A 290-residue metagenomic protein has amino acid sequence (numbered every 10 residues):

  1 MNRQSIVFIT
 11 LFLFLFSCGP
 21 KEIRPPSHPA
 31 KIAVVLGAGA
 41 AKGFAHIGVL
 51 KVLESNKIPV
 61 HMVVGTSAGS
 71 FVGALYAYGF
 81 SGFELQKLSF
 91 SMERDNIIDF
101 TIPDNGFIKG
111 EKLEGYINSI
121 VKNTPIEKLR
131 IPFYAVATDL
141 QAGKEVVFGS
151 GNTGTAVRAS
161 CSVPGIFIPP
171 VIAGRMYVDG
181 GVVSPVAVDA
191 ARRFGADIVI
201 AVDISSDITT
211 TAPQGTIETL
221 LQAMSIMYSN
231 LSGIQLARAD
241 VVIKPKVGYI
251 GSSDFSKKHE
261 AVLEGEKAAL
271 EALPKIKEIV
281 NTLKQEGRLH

Functional and structural regions predicted by a protein language model:
M1-S5: Positively charged n-region of N-terminal signal peptides that target proteins for export
I6-L15: Bacterial N-terminal signal peptides
C18-T66, L75-H290: Patatin-like phospholipase
